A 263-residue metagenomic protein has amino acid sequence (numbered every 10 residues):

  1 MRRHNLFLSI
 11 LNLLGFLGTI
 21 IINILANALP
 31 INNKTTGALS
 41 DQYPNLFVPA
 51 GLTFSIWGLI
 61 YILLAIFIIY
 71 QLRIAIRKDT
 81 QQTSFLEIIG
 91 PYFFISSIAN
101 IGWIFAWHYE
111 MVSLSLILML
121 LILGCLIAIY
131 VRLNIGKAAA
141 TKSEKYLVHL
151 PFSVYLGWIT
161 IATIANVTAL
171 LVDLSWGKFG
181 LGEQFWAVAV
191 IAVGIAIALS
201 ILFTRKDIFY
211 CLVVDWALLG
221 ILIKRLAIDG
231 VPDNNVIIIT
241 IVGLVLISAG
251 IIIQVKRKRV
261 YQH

Functional and structural regions predicted by a protein language model:
H4, R73-R77, R132-A138, I251-H263: Membrane-interface capping segments at transmembrane-helix boundaries
H4, V48-F54, G180-A196, K206 (+1 more regions): Membrane-interface transmembrane-helix boundary segments in multi-pass integral membrane proteins
L14-I21, Y92-W103, M119-V131, V148-N166: Alpha-helical transmembrane segments of multi-pass integral membrane proteins
F16-N33: Alpha-helical transmembrane segments of multi-pass membrane proteins
D41-I56, Y146-S153, W176-W186: Short aromatic-rich membrane-water interface segments that cap or initiate transmembrane helices in multi-pass membrane
I68-D79, L86, F94-L116, L120-E144: Internal transmembrane alpha-helix with an interfacial aromatic "cap," most often the third helix
G102-I117, L174-L181, L202-R205, A227-D233: Membrane-interface helix caps and helix-loop-helix hairpins in membrane proteins
F209-I221: Central hydrophobic cores of alpha-helical transmembrane segments in multi-pass integral membrane proteins
